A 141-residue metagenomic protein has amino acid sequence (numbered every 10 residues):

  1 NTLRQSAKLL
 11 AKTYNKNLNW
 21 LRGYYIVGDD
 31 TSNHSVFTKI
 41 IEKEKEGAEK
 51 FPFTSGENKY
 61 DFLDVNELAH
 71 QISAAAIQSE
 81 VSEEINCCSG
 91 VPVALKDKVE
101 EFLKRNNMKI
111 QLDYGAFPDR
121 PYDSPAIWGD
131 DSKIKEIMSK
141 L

Functional and structural regions predicted by a protein language model:
N1-K8, H34-T38, D61-F62, P92: Short-chain dehydrogenase/reductase
N1-N19, K45: Active-site Tyr-X1-5-Lys
L3-R4, V27, C88, D131: Structured N-terminal alpha/beta-domain signature that marks small ligand/cofactor-binding or signaling modules
A7-A11, I40, K133-K135: Structural element of the ATP-grasp superfamily
N19-T38: Flexible, glycine-rich beta-alpha linker
N33-K43, P121-D123: A glycine/serine/threonine-rich, flexible loop-to-helix segment that serves as the NAD(P) cofactor-binding "lid"
E46-L141: C-terminal substrate-binding subdomain of Rossmann-fold SDR/epimerase-dehydratase oxidoreductases
